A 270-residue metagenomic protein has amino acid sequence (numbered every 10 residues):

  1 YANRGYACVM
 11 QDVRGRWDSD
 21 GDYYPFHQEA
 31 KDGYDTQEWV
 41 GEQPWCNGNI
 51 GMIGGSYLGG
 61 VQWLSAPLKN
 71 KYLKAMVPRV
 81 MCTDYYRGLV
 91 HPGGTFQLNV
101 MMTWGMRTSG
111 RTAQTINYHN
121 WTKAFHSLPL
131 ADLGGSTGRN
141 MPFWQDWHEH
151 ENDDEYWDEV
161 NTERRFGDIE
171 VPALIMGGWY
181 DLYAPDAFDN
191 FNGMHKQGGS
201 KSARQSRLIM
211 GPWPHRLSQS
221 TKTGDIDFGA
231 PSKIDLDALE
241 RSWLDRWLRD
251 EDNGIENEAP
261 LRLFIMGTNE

Functional and structural regions predicted by a protein language model:
Y1-E42, T83, V90-P92, Q219-F228: Cap/lid segment of the alpha/beta-hydrolase catalytic domain
N3, P67-D168: Accessory cap/linker subdomain of secreted extracellular hydrolases
S19-H27, I50, R107, M176-D181 (+1 more regions): The substrate-binding groove and active-site-proximal loops of carbohydrate-active enzymes, especially glycoside
P44-L58: Alpha/beta-hydrolase fold nucleophile elbow
C46-G48, E170-L174: Short, surface-exposed connector motifs at secondary-structure boundaries
M52-G54, R79, M176: Short beta-strand immediately N-terminal to the catalytic nucleophile in serine-hydrolase-like folds
V61-S65: Hydrolases whose catalytic domains are alpha/beta-hydrolase-1, hotdog thioesterase, or metallo-beta-lactamase-like
K71-K74, P142-D153, D158, T162 (+3 more regions): Alpha/beta-hydrolase-fold serine-hydrolase catalytic core, especially in secreted/extracellular enzymes
